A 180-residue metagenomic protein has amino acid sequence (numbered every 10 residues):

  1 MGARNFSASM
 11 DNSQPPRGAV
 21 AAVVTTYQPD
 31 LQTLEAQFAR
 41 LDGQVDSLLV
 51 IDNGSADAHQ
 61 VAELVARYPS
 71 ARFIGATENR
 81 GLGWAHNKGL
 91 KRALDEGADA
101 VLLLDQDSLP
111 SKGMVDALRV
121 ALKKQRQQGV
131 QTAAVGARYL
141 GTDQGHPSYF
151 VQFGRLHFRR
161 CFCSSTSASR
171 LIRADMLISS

Functional and structural regions predicted by a protein language model:
V24-G43: Short, well-formed alpha-helical segments that are part of the catalytic scaffolds of diverse glycosyltransferases
F38-G75, K123: Acidic donor-binding segment of Leloir-type glycosyltransferases
H59-Q60, H86, G113-V115: Acidic donor-diphosphate engagement hotspot in glycosyltransferases and nucleotidyltransferases that stabilizes
T77-A93: Glycine-rich, basic loop-to-helix element that forms the pyrophosphate-binding segment of sugar-nucleotide handling
A98-D107: Short beta-strand-to-loop acidic/aromatic patch adjacent to the donor-nucleotide binding site
S108-A121: Acidic donor-binding/catalytic loop of UDP-sugar-dependent glycosyltransferases, especially processive GT2
A133-P147: Short beta-strand-to-loop element that shapes/binds the nucleotide-sugar donor at the catalytic cleft/hinge
C163-S180: A recurrent flexible, glycine/aromatic-enriched loop bordering the glycosyltransferase active site that acts as
